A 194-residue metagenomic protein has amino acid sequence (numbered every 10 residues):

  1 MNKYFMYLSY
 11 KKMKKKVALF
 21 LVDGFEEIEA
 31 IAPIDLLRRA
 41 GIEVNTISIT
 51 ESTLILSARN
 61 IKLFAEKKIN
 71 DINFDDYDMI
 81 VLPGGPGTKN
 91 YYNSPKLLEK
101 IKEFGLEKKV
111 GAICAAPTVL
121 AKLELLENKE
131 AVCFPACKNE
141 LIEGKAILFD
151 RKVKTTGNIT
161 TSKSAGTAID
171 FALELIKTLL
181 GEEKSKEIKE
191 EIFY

Functional and structural regions predicted by a protein language model:
M1-K12: Short, Lys/Arg-enriched N-terminal segments with co-localized hydrophobic residues within the first ~10-30 amino acids
K14-L19, F25, L36-S48, A65-Y194: Active-site-adjacent pocket-lining segments in enzyme domains
L19-F20, E29-I31: A generic structured-segment signal
F25-E29, L54: Short N-terminal binding/cap micro-motifs at the start of the first secondary-structure element
I31, S48-E51: Short glycine/proline-centered loop/turn elements that form peptide/ligand docking sites
T53-S57, K152-T155: Short acidic-hydrophobic surface loop/beta-edge motif
L54-E66: A cross-family phosphate/adenosyl-ligand binding-site feature
